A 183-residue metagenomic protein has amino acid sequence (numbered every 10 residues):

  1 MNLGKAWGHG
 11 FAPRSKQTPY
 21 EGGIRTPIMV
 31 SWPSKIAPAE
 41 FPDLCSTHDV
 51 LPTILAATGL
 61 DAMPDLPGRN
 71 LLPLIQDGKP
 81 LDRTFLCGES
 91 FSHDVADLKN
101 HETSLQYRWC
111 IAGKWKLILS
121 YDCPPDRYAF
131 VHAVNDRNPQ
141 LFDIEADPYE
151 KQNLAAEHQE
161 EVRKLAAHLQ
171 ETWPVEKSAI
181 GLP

Functional and structural regions predicted by a protein language model:
M1-F11, I36, H48-L51, A56-Q140 (+2 more regions): C-terminal cap/loop subdomain of S1 sulfatases and analogous C-terminal strand-loop tails that border
G22: Glycine-rich, acidic and aromatic/proline-enriched surface loops and short helix-turn segments that act as binding
I28-V30: Short glycine- and hydrophobic/aromatic-rich loop-to-beta-strand nucleating segment in the catalytic cores
S34-S46: A short, structured beta-strand-centered segment in the mid-to-C-terminal lobe of catalytic cores from group-transfer
L44-C45, D65, Q159: Soluble non-cytosolic domains of exported or imported proteins
V50, N100, V134-Q140, I144-P183: Long, internal low-complexity/basic segments
